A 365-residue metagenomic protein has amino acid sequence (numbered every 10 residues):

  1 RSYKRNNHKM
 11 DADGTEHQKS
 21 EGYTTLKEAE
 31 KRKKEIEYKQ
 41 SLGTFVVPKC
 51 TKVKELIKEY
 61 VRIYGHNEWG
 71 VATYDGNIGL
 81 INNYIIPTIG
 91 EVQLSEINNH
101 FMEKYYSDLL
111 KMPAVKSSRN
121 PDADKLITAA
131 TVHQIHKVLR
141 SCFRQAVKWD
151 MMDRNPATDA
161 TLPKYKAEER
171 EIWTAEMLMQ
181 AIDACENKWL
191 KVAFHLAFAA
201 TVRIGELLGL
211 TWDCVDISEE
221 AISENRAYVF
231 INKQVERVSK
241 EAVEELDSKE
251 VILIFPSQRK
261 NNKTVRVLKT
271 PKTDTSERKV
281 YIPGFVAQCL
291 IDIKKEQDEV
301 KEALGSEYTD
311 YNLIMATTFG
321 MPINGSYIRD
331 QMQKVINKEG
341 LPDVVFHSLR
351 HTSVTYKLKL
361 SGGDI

Functional and structural regions predicted by a protein language model:
R1, M10-E16, S118-L126, S218-R226 (+1 more regions): Short, solvent-exposed loop/turn segments that connect beta-strands within catalytic domains and beta-strand-rich
S2, M10-K104, I293-D310, M321: N-terminal DNA-binding module of tyrosine recombinases/phage integrases
E21, T25, V61-W149, A167 (+3 more regions): N-terminal core-binding DNA-recognition domain of tyrosine site-specific recombinases/integrases
I85, M102, L139-C142, D150 (+6 more regions): Conserved hydrophobic/aromatic pocket- or pore-lining residues that grip, position, or stack substrates in active sites
V115-R119, A123-A129, H133-I135, K148 (+6 more regions): Basic, Lys/Arg- and aromatic-enriched nucleic-acid-binding interface segment
A130, K148, H195, A199 (+3 more regions): C-terminal catalytic core of tyrosine-transesterase DNA break-rejoin enzymes
E169, A184, L268-E277, A316-N324 (+1 more regions): Short, contiguous acidic/charged loop-to-helix segments that flank catalytic cores in large enzymes
M177, L210-E299: Conserved tyrosine-mediated DNA breakage-rejoining catalytic core shared by Y-recombinases
